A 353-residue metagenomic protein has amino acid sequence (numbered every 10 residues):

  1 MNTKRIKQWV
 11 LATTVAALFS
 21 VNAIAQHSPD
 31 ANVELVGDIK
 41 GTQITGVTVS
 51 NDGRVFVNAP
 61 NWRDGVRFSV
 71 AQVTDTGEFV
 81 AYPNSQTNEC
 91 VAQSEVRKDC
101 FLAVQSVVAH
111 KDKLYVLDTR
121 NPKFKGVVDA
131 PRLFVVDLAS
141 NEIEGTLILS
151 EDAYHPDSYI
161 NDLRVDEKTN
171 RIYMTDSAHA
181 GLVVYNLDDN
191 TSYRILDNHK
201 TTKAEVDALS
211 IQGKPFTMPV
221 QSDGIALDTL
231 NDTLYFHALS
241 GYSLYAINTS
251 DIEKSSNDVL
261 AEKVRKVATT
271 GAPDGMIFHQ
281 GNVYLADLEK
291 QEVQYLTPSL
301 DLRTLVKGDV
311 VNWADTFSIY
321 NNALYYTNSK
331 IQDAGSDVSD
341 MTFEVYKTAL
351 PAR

Functional and structural regions predicted by a protein language model:
E34-L35, F79-D99, I143-H155, S192-F216 (+1 more regions): Surface-exposed loop and turn segments in beta-propeller and other repeat-based domains that flank or scaffold
V36-F68: Beta-strand-rich domains and repeat architectures in extracellular enzymes and scaffolds, especially beta-propellers
G41-D52, S94-K111, D152-R171, T202-T233 (+4 more regions): Beta-rich, blade/repeat-based domains predominating in secreted/periplasmic proteins but also intracellular
V57-E89, A139: Beta-propeller domains
V57-R63, V116-R120, F124-V127, M174-A178 (+4 more regions): Conserved beta-strand positions in repeat-built beta-propeller and related beta-rich domains
F124-T169: Asp-box/WD-like beta-propeller blade repeats and closely related beta-sheet repeat scaffolds
A139, D188-S192, I247-N257, L350-R353: Short loop/turn segments immediately following beta-strands, especially the blade-tip and inter-blade linker loops
D228-T249, L260-L302: Loop/turn-rich, solvent-exposed surfaces of beta-rich toroidal or solenoidal domains
